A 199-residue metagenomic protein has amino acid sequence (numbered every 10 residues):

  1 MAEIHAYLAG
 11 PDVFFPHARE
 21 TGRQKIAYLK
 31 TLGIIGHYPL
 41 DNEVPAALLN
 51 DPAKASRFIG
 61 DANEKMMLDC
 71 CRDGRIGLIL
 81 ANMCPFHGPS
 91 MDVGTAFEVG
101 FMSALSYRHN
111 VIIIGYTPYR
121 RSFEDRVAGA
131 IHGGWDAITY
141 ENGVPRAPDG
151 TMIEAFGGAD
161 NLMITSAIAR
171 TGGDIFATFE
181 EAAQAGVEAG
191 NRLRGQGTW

Functional and structural regions predicted by a protein language model:
M1-W199: Conserved catalytic or regulatory cores that recognize and/or transform ribose-phosphate-containing ligands
